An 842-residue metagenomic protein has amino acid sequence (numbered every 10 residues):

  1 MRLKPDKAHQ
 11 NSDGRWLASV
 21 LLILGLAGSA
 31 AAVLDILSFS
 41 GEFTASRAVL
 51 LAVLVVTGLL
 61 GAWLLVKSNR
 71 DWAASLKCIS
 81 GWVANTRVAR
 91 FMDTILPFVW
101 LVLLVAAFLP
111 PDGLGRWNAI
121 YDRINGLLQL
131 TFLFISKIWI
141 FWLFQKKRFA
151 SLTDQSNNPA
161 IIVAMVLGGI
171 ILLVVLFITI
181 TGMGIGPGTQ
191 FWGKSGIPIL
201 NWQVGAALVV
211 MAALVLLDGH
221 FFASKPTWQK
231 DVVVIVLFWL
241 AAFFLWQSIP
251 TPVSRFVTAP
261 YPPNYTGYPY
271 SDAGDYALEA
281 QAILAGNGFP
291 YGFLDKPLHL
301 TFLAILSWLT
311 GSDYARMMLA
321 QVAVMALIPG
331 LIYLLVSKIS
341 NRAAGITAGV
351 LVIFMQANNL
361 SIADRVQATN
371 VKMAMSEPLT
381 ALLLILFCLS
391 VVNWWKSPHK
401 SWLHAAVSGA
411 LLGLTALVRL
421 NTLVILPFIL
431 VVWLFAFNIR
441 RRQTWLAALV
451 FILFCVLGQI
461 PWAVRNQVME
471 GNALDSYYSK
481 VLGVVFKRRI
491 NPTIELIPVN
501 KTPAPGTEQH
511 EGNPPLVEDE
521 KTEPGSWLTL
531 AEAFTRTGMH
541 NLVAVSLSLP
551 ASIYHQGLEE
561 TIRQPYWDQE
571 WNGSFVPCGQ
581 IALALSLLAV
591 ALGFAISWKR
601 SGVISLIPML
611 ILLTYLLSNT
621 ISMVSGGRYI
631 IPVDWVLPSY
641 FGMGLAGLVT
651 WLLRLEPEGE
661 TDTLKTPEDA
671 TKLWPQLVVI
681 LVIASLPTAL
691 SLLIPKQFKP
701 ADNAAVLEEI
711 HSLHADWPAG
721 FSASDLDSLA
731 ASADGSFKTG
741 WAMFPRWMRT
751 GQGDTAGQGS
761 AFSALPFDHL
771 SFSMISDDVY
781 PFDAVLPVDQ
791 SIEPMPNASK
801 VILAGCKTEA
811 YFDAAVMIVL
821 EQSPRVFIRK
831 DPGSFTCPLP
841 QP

Functional and structural regions predicted by a protein language model:
R2-A31, G41-D112, N118-V257, L446-I452: Start-transfer (signal-anchor) and selected internal transmembrane alpha helices of multi-pass inner/ER membrane
S248-E279, F289-I305, G311-A315, G471-S476: Extracytoplasmic catalytic/substrate-binding loops of multi-pass membrane glycan-assembly enzymes
Y261, I490-A595, F827: Lumenal/periplasmic acceptor-binding loop at the mouth of the active site in multi-pass, GT-C-fold membrane enzymes
I283, L379-H404, W433: Membrane-interface transmembrane helices that cradle and orient dolichyl/undecaprenyl
R316-A343, T347, L386-L389, L588-L592: Transmembrane-helix motifs of polytopic, lipid-linked glycan transferases
I332-R365, L382, H399-K400, S601-L610: Transmembrane-helix signature of polytopic, membrane-embedded enzymes that assemble or transfer cell-envelope glycans
L403-R419, I429-V431, F454-L457: Membrane-interface alpha helices of multi-pass inner-membrane proteins
I425-V456: Perimembrane helix-loop-helix junctions
